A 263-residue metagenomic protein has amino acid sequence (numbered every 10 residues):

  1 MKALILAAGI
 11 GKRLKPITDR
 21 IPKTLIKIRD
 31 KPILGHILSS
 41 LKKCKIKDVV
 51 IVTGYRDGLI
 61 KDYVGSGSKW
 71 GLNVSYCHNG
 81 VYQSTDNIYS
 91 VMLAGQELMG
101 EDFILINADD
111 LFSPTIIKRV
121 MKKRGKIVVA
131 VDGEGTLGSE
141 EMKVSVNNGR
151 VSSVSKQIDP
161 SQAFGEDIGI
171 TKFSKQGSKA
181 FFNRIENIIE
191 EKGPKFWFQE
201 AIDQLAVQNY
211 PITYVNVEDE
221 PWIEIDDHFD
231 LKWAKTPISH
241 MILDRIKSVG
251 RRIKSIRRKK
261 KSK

Functional and structural regions predicted by a protein language model:
M1-A3, E166-K259: Conserved alpha/beta core of the MobA/IspD/sugar-nucleotide pyrophosphorylase nucleotidyltransferase superfamily
M1-D19: N-terminal nucleotide-binding beta1-loop-alpha1 segment
K2-I5, K31-D102, E191-G193: Conserved N-terminal catalytic core of the sugar/cofactor nucleotidyltransferase
R20-G35: Short catalytic helix/loop segments, enriched in acidic residues and glycine and frequently bearing histidine
T24, N73-S75, P211-T213: Conserved beta-strand segments of alpha/beta enzyme cores
L25, V144-V146, Y214: A structural signal for short hydrophobic beta-strand segments in well-ordered beta-sheet cores
W70-M142, V146: Conserved beta-loop-beta/alpha segment of the NTase-like Rossmann-fold superfamily that binds/positions NTPs
S113-I189: Conserved core of the sugar-phosphate nucleotidyltransferase
